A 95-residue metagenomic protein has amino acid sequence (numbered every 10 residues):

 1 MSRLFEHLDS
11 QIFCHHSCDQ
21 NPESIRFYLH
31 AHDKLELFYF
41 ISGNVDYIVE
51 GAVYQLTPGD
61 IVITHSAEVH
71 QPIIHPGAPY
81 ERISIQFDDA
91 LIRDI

Functional and structural regions predicted by a protein language model:
M1-I61, E68, P76: Generic protein-terminus/edge-of-domain signal
A67-A90: Ligand-binding loop in jelly-roll beta-barrel domains
